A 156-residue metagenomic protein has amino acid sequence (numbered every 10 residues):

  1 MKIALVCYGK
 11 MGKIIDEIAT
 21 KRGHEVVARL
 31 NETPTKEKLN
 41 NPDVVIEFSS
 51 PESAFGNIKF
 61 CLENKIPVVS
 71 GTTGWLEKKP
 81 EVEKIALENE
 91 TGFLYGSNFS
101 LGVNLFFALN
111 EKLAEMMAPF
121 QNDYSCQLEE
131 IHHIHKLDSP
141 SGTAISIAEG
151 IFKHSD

Functional and structural regions predicted by a protein language model:
M1-I3: Extreme N-terminal starter segment of soluble prokaryotic enzymes
V6, K13-I14, I18-E37: NAD(P)-binding Rossmann-fold cofactor-contacting core
G12-K13, F55: Residues forming the Rossmann-fold NAD(P)(H) cofactor-binding site
E37-E63, G74-K79: Beta-loop-alpha module in the N-terminal Rossmann-like domain of NAD(P)-dependent dehydrogenases, especially those
K59, T72-L94, L101-K112: Rossmann-fold NAD(P)-binding glycine/threonine-rich loop
N64-P67, N89-T91: A short helix->loop->beta-strand "cap" motif at the edges of active sites that frequently abuts
L101, L105-D156: Conserved anion/nucleotide-ligand pocket segment
